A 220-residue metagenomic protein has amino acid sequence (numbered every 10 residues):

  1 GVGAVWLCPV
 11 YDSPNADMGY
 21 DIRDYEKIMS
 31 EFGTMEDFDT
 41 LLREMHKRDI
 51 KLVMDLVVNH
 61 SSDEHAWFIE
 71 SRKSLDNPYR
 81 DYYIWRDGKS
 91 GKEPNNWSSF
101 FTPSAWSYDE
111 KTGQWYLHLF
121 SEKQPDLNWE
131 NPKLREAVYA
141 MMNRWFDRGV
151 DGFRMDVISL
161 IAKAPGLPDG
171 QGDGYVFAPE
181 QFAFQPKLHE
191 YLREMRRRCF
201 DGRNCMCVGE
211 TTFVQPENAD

Functional and structural regions predicted by a protein language model:
G1-N143, D147, L160-E217: Acidic/aromatic-lined carbohydrate-recognition and catalytic surfaces of CAZymes acting on diverse glycans
V5, F153-M155: Hydrophobic residues within beta-strands of alpha/beta enzymes
R148-G152: A glycine-centered loop/beta-turn motif at secondary-structure junctions
D220: Short, aromatic/basic amphipathic alpha-helical patches
